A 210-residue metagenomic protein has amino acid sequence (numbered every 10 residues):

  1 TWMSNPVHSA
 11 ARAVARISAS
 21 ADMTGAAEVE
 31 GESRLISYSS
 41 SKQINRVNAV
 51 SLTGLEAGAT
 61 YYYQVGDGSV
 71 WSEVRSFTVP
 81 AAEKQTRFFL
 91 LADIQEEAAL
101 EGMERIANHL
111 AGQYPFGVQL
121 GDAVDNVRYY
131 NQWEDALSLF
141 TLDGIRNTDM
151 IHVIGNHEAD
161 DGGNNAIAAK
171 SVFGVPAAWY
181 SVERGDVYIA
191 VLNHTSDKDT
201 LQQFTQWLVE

Functional and structural regions predicted by a protein language model:
T1-L90, G112: Acidic, histidine-bearing metal-coordination/catalytic regions of metal-dependent phosphoesterases
W2, Y61, D93, G117 (+3 more regions): Divalent metal-coordination and catalytic microenvironments
H8, E56, A81-K84, L110-G112 (+3 more regions): Extracellular/periplasmic catalytic domains that process cell-envelope and extracellular macromolecules
T24-G25, F89, V118, I151-V153 (+1 more regions): Hydrophobic/aromatic beta-strand patches that form the interior of the parallel beta-sheet core in alpha/beta enzyme
T24-Q43, R87-E104, V127, D160-D161 (+3 more regions): Acidic/histidine-rich helix-loop elements that form or flank divalent-metal/phosphate-binding sites at the catalytic
S51, T60-S76, Y130-V209: Extended active-site neighborhood of metal-dependent phosphoesterases/phosphodiesterases
V70-L120, D125-N126: An acidic-aromatic substrate-binding cleft motif
N108-H109, L208-E210: Short amphipathic alpha-helix with an adjacent loop that forms part of the alpha/beta core around
